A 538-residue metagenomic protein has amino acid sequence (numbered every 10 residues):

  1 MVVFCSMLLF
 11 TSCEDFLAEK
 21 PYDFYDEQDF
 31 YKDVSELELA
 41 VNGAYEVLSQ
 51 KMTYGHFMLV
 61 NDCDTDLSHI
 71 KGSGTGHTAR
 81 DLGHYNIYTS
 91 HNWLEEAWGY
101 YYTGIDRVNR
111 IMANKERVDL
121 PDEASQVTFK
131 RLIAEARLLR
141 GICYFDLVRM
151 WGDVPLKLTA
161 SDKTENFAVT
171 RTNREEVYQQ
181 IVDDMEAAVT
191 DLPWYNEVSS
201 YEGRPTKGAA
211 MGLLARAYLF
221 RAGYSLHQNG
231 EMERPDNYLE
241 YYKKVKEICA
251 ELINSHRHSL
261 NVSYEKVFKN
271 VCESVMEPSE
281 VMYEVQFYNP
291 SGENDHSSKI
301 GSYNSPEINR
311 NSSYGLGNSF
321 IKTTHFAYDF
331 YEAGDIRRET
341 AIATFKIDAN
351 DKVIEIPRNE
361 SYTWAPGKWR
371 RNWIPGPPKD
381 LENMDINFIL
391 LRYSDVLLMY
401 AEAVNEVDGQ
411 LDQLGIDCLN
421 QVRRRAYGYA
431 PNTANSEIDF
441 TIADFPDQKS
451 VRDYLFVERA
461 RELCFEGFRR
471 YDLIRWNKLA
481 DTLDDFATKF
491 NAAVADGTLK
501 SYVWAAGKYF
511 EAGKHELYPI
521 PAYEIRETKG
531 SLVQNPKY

Functional and structural regions predicted by a protein language model:
F10-S12: C-terminal motif of bacterial Sec signal peptides marking the signal peptidase cleavage site
E14-L59: A short, exposed helix-loop element centered on a Lys and neighboring polar residues
Q28, G55-S73, K157, P193-A209 (+5 more regions): Short, surface-exposed recognition loops and adjoining beta-strand edges that mediate ligand/DNA contacts, enriched
V34, E38-N42, E46-M52, G74-W151 (+6 more regions): Conserved, well-structured interaction surfaces
S35, V41, T75-Y100, E247-V407 (+1 more regions): Elongated scaffold/linker segments in the mid-to-C-terminal portions of large proteins
V148-M150, P155, N196, F220-N229 (+1 more regions): Short coil/turn linking the two alpha-helices of tandem helical-hairpin repeats
